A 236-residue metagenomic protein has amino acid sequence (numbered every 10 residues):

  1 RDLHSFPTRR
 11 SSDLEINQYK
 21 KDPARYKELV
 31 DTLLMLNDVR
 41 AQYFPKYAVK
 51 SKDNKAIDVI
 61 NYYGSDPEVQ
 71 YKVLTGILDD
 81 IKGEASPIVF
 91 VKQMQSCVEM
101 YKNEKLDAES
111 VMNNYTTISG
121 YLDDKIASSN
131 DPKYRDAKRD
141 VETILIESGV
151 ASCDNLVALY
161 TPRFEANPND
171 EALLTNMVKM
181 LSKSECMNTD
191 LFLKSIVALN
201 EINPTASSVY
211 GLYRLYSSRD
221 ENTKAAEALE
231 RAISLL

Functional and structural regions predicted by a protein language model:
R1, P23-Q42, D66-I81, E104-I126 (+3 more regions): Alpha-helical repeat scaffolds
H4-S11: Short, small-residue-biased leader/transition segments that mark boundaries at the very start of proteins
D13, V59-N61, C97, Y101 (+2 more regions): Residue at a conserved register position within TPR or TPR-like alpha-solenoid repeats
I16-Y19, Y62-G64, R219: Structural motif corresponding to the intra-repeat A-B loop/turn of tetratricopeptide repeats
L33, Y47-N54, E84-Q93, V111-E142 (+5 more regions): Generic helix N-cap/helix-start motif at coil->alpha-helix transitions
V91-M94, N103-L106: Extended amphipathic alpha-helical segments with heptad-repeat/coiled-coil character used for oligomerization, fusion
M100-Y101, V141-A151: Non-catalytic, alpha-helical, charged scaffold/linker segments that couple or flank catalytic or architectural cores
Y210-T223, L229-L236: Alpha-helical adaptor scaffolds
